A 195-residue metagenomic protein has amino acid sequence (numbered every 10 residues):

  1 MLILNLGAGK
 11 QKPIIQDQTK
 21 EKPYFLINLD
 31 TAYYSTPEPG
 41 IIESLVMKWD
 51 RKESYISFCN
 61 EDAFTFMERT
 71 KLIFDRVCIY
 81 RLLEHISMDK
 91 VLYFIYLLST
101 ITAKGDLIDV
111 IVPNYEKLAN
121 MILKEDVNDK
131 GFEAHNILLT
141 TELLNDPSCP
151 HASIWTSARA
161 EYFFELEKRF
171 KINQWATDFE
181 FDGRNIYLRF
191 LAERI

Functional and structural regions predicted by a protein language model:
L2-K117, F190-I195: Conserved SAM-binding loop
M88-L97, L107-I195: S-adenosyl-L-methionine-dependent methyltransferase catalytic module, highlighting the catalytic core
